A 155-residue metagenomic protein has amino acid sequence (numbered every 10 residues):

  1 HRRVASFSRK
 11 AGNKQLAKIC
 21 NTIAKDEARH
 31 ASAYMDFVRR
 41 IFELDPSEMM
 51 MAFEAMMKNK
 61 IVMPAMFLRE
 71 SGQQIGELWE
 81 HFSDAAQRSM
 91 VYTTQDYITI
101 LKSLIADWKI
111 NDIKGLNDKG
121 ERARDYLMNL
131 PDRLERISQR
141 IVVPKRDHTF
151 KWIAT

Functional and structural regions predicted by a protein language model:
H1-T155: Non-heme di-metal
